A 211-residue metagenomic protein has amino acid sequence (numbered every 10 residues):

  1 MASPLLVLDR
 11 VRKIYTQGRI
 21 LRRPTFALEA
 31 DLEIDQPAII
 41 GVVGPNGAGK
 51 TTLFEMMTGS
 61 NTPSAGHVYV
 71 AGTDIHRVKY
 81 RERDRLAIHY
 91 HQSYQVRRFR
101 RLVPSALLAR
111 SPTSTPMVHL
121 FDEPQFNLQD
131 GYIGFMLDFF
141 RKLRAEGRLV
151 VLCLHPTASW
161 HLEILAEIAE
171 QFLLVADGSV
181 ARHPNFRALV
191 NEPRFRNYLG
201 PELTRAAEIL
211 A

Functional and structural regions predicted by a protein language model:
M1-D31: A short, flexible loop at the N-terminus of ABC-type nucleotide-binding domains that lies
V43-P45: The feature captures the beta-strand-to-loop junction immediately N-terminal to the Walker
T58: Helix-to-loop junction immediately C-terminal to a conserved catalytic motif
G66-D74: Conserved ABC transporter NBD signature motif
D74-H89, F99-R100, L189, P193: ABC ATPase NBD coupling module
F121-Q125: Walker B catalytic motif
E163-P184: H-loop (His-switch) and adjacent beta-strand-loop-beta switch element of ABC-type ATPase nucleotide-binding domains
D177-E202: Conserved beta-strand-loop-alpha-helix hinge in the C-terminal portion of ABC ATPase nucleotide-binding domains
